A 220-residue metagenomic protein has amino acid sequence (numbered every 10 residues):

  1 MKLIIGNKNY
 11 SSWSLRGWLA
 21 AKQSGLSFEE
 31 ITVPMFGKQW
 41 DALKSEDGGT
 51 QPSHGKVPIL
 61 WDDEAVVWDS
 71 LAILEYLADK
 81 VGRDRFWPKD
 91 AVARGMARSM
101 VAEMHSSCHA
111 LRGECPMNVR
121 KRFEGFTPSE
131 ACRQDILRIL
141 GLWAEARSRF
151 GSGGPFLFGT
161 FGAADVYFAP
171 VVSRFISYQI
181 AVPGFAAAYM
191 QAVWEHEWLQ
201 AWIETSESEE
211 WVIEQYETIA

Functional and structural regions predicted by a protein language model:
M1-S129: GST-like domain detector, emphasizing the conserved glutathione-binding G-site in the N-terminal thioredoxin-like
L3-I5, G159, I176-S177, A201-W202: Short, contiguous strand/loop micro-motifs
Y10-W13, W68, W87, L140-R147 (+2 more regions): Tryptophan-centric aromatic hotspots in well-structured domains and transmembrane helices
G25, V81-R85, H105, A144-R147 (+3 more regions): Secondary-structure transition/hinge residues
M96-A102, F150, G154, F175 (+1 more regions): Short flexible/disordered coil segments
C108-E195: GST-like fold's C-terminal all-alpha helical module
F185-A220: Long hydrophobic alpha-helical segments typical of transmembrane helices together with their membrane-interfacial
